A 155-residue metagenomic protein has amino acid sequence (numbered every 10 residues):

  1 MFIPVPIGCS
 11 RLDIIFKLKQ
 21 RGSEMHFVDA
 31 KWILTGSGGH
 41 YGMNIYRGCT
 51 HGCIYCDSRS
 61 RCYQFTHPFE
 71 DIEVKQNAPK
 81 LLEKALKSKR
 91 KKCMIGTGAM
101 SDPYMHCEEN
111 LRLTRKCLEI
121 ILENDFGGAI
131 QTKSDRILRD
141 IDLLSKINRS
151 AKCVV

Functional and structural regions predicted by a protein language model:
F2-I7: Extreme N-terminal basic, low-complexity initiation segments that serve as generic localization/processing leaders
R11-V154: Conserved Radical SAM active-site core
